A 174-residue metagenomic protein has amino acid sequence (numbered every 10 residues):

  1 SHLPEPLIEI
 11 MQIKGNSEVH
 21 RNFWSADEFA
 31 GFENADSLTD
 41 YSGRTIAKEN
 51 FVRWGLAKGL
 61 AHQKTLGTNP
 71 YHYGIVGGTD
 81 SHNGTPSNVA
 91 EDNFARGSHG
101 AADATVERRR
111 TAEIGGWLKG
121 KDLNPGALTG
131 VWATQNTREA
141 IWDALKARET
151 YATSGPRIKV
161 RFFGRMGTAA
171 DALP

Functional and structural regions predicted by a protein language model:
H2-P174: C-terminal functional module detector
